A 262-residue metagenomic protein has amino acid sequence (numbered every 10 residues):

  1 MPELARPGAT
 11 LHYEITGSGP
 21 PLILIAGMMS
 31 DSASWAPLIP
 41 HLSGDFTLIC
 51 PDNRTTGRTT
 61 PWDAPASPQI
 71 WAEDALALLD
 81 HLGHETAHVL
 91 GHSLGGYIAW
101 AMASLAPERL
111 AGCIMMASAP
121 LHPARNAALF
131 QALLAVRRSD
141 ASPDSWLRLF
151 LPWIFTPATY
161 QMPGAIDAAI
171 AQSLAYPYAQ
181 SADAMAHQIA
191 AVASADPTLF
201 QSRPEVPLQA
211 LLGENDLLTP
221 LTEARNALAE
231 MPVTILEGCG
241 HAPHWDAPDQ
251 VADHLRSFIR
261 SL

Functional and structural regions predicted by a protein language model:
P7-P61: Conserved HGGG/HGGXW glycine-rich cap/lid loop of the alpha/beta-hydrolase fold
M28, G91-S93, G213: Conserved alpha/beta-hydrolase "nucleophile elbow" surrounding the catalytic nucleophile
P40, I49-L90: Active-site loop/oxyanion-hole signature of alpha/beta-hydrolase fold enzymes
W100, S104, A111-A141: Flexible "cap/lid" loop of the alpha/beta hydrolase fold
A124, D144-F200: Conserved alpha/beta-hydrolase catalytic His-Asp/Glu region
P204, A210-L212: Short beta-strand/loop motif that positions the catalytic acidic residue of the alpha/beta-hydrolase fold
L217-E223: Conserved alpha/beta-hydrolase "acid-adjacent" motif
C239-A252: Catalytic histidine-centered segment of alpha/beta-hydrolase-like enzymes
